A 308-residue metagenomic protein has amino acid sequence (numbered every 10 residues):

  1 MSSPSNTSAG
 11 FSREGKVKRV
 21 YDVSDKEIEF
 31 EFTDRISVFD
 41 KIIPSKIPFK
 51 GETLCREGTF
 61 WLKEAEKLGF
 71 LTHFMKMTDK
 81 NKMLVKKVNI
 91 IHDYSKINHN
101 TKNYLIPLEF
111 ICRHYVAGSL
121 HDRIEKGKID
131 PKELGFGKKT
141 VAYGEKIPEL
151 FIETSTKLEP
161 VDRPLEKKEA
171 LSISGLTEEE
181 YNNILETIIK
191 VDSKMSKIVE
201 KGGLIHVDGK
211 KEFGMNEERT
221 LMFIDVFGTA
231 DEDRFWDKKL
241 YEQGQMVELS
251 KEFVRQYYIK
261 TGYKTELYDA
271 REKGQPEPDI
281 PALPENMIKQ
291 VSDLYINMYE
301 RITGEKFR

Functional and structural regions predicted by a protein language model:
S2-T156, E272-R308: Active-site loop/lid in soluble adenylation, ligation, and acyl-transfer enzymes
V17-Y21, K210, E218: Conserved beta-strand/loop block within the catalytic cores of divalent metal-dependent phospho-transfer/hydrolysis
K76, V199-N216: A short glycine-rich, hydrophobically flanked beta-strand micro-motif that places a catalytic Asp/Glu for divalent metal
I111, H206-K210, F223: A structural signal for short, well-ordered beta-strand segments and their strand-loop junctions that often border
G144-E178: A short mid-domain helix/strand-loop element embedded in enzyme catalytic domains that forms or borders the active-site
L176-V207: A long amphipathic alpha-helix within ATP-dependent nucleotide-binding catalytic cores
K211-Y257: Catalytic activation segment of kinase domains across protein kinase-like and atypical kinase folds
E242-E285, E300: C-lobe/activation-segment region of protein kinase-like
